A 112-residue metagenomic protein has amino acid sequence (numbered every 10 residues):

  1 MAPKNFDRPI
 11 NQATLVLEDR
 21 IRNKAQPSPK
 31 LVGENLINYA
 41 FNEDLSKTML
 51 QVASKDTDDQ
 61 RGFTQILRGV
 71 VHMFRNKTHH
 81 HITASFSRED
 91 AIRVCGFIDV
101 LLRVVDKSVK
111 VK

Functional and structural regions predicted by a protein language model:
M1-V70, A84-S85, E89, K107-K112: Amphipathic alpha-helical interface elements
Q12, V70-F74, F97, L101: Amphipathic, well-ordered alpha-helical segments in soluble domains
H79-H81: Histidine-centered active-site/metal-ligand motif
A91-S108: Structured adenosyl-cofactor binding patch, chiefly the S-adenosyl-L-methionine
